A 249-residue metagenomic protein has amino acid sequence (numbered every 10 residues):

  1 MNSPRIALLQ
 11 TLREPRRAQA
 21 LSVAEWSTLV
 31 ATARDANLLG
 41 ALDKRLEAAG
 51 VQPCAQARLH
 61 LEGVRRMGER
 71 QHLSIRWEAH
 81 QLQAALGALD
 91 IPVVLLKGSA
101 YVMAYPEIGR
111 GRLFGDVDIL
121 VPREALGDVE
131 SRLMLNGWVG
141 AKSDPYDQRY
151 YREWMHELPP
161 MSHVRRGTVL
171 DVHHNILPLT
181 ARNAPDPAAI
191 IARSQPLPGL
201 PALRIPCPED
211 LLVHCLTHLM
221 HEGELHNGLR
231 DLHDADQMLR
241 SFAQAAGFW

Functional and structural regions predicted by a protein language model:
M1-G115, V121-W249: Conserved NTP-donor binding/palm subdomain of two-metal-ion nucleotidyltransferases/polymerases, i.e., the charged
